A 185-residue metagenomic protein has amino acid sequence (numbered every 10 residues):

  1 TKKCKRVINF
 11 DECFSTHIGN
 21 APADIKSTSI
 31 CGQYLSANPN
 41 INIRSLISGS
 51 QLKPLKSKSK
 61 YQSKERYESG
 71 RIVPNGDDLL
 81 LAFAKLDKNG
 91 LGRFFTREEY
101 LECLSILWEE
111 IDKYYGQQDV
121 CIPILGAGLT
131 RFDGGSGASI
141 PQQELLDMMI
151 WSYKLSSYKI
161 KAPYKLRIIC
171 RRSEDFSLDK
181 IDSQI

Functional and structural regions predicted by a protein language model:
T1-I185: Macrodomain-like recognition of ADP-ribose-binding/processing modules
